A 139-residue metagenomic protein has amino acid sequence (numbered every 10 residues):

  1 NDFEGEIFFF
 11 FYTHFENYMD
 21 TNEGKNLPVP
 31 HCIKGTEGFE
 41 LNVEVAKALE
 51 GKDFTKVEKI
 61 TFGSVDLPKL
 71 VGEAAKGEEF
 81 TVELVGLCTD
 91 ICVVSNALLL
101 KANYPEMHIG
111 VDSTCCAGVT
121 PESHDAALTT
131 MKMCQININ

Functional and structural regions predicted by a protein language model:
D2-E6, T21-N139: Active-site-adjacent betaalpha module
E6-Y12: Short beta-strand segments at enzyme active-site cores
Y12-H14, F62-G63: Short glycine-enriched loops at secondary-structure junctions
F15-D20: Short active-site-adjacent helix-start/loop capping segments
